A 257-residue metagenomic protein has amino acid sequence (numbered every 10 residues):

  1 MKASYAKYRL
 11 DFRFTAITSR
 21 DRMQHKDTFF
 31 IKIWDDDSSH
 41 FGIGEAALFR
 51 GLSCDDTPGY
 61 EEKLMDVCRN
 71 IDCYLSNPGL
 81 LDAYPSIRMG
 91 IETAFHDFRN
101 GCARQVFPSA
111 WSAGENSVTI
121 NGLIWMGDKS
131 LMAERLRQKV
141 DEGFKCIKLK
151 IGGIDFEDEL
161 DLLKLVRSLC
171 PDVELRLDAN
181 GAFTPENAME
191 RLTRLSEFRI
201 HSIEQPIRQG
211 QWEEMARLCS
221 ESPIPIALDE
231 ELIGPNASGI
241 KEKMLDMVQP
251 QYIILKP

Functional and structural regions predicted by a protein language model:
M1-L175, N180-A182, M189, T193-E197: N-terminal capping/lid subdomain adjacent to the active-site entrance of alpha/beta enzymes
I154-P257: Catalytic core of soluble alpha/beta enzymes
